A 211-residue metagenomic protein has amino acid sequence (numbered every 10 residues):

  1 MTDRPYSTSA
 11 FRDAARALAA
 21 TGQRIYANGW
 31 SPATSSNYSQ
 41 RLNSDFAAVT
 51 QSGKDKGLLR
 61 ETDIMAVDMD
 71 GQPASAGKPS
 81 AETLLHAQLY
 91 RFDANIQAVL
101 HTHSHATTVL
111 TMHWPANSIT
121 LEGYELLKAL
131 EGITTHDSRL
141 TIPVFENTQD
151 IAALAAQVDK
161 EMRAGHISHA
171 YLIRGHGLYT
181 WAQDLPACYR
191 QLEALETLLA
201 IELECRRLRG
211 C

Functional and structural regions predicted by a protein language model:
M1-C211: Glycine-rich flexible loops
